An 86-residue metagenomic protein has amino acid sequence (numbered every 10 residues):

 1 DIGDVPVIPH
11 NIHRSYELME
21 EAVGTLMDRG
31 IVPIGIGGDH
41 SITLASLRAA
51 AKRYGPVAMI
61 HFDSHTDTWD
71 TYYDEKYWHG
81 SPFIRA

Functional and structural regions predicted by a protein language model:
D1-A86: Conserved alpha-helical scaffold segments that buttress catalytic/binding sites
